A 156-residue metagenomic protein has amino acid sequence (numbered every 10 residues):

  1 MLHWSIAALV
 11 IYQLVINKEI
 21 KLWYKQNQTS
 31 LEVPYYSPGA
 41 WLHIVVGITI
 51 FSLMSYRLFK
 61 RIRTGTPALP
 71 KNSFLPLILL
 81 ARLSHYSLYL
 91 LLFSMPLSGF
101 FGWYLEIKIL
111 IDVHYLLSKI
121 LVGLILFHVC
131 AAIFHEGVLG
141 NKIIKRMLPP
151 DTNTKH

Functional and structural regions predicted by a protein language model:
M1-H156: Membrane-embedded alpha-helical bundles that constitute the cytochrome b-like, heme-associated redox core of multi-pass
